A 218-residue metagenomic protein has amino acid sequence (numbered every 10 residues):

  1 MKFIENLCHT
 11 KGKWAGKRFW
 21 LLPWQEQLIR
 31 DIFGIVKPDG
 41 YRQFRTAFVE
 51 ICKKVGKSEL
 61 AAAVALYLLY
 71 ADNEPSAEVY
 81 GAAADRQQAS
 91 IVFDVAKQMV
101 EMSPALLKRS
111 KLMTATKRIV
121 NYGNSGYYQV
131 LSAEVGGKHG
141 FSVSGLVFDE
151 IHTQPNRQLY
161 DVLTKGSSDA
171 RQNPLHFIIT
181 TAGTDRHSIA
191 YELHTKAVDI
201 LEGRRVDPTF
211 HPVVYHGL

Functional and structural regions predicted by a protein language model:
M1-L218: Phosphate/NTP-binding elements of NTP-utilizing enzymes
